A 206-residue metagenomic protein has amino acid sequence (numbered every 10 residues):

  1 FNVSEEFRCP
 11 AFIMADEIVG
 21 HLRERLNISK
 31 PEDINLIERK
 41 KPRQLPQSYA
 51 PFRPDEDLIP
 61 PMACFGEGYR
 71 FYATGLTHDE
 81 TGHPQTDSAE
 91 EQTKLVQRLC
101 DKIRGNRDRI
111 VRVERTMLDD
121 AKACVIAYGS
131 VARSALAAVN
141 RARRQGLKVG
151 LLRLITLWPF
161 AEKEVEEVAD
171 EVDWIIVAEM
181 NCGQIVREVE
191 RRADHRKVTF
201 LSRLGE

Functional and structural regions predicted by a protein language model:
V3-E206: Flexible, low-complexity linker and terminal segments
